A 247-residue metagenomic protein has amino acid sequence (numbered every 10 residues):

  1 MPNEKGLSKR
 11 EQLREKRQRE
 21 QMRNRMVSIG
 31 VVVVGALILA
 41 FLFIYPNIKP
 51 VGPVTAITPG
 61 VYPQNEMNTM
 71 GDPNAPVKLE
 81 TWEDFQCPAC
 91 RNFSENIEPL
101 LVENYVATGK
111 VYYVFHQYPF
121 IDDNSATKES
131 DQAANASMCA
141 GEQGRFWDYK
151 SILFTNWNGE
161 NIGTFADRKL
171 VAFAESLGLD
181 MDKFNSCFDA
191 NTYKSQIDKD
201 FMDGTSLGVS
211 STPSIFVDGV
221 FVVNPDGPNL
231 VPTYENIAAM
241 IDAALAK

Functional and structural regions predicted by a protein language model:
P2-N47, E98, V171-K247: C-terminal cap of thioredoxin/glutaredoxin-like
Q18-R19, Y62, G71, Y105: A generic structural signal for short, solvent-exposed coil/turn residues that cap or connect secondary-structure
N47-V61: Ser/Thr/Pro/Gly-rich low-complexity linker/stalk segments immediately outside membranes or between
G60-V77: A short beta-strand-turn-helix
Q64-N65, I97-V102, M202: Alpha-helical scaffolding within the catalytic cores of extracellular/periplasmic polymer-degrading hydrolases
N68-M70, N104, G204-T205: Short, flexible, glycine/charge-rich loop motifs used to bind or transfer phosphoryl groups or to couple energy/partner
T69, D123-T127, C139, C187 (+2 more regions): A generic helix-loop boundary/linker signal
A75, E80-E175, L207-S210, N236-D242: Structural alpha/beta surface segment adjacent to cysteine/selenocysteine redox centers across thiol/disulfide enzymes
